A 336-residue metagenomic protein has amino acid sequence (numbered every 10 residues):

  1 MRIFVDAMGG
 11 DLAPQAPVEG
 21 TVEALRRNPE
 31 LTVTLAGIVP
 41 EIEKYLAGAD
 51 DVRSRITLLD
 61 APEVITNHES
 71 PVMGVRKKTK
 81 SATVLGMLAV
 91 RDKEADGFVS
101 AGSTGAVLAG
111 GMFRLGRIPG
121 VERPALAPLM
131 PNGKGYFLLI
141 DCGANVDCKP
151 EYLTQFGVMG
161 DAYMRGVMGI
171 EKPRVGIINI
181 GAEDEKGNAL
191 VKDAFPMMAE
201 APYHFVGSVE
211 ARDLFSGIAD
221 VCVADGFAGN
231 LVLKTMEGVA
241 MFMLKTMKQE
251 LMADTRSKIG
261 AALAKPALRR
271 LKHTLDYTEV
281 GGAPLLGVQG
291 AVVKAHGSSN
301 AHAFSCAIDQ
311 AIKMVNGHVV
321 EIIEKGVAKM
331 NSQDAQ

Functional and structural regions predicted by a protein language model:
M1-E41: N-terminal phosphate-binding or glycine-rich loops at protein starts, especially the Walker A/P-loop of NTPases
D6, A36, L59, S100-G102 (+6 more regions): Short beta-strand segments
A13-P17, I42, T79-K93, G97-G111 (+8 more regions): Short glycine/serine/threonine-rich phosphate/pyrophosphate-binding segments that cradle anionic phosphate groups
Q15-A16, N28, T32-T34, P40 (+4 more regions): Glycine-rich phosphate/diphosphate-binding loop of Rossmann-like nucleotide-binding domains
L31, R55-I56, F137, Y203: Short, conserved active-site loop motifs that form the nucleotide-linked donor/cofactor pocket
D50-A95: Phosphate/nucleotide-donor binding subsite
M112-L139, I218-C222, G226-Q336: Glycine-rich phosphate/nucleotide-binding loop
